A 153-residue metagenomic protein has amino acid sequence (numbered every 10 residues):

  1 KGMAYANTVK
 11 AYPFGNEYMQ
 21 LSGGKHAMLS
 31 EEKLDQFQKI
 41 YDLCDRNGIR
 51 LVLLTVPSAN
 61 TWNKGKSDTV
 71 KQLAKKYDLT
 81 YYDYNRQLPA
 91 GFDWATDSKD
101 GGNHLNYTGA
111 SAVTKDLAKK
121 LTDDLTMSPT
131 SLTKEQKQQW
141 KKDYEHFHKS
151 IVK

Functional and structural regions predicted by a protein language model:
K1-N47, K134-K153: Secreted/periplasmic serine-hydrolase-like ester/acetyl group-modifying domain
N7, N16, N47, N60-N63 (+2 more regions): Detector for Asparagine
Q20-G23, A27, L53, T96 (+1 more regions): A near-ubiquitous, low-amplitude feature marking generic local secondary-structure context
M28-E31, P57-K66: Acidic-and-aromatic substrate-binding clefts and catalytic sites of carbohydrate-active enzymes
I40-W62: Active-site segments of SGNH/GDSL-like serine hydrolases that catalyze O-acetyl group transfer/hydrolysis on lipids
K64-K153: C-terminal regions of proteins
